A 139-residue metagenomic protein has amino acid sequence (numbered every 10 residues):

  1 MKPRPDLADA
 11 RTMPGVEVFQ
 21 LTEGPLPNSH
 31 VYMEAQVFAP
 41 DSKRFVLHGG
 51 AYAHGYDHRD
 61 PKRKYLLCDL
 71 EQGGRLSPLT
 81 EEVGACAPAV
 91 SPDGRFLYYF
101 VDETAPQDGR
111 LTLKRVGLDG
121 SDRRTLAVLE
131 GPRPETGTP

Functional and structural regions predicted by a protein language model:
M1-M13, K62-R63, R110-L111, V128-L129 (+1 more regions): Predominantly five- to eight-bladed beta-propeller fold
D9-S29: A short helix->beta-strand "capping" segment at the edge of beta-propeller domains
S29-P40, T138-P139: Signature of short aromatic-glycine-proline-rich micro-motifs recurring in repeat-based ectodomains
D41-S42, A51, G94: Conserved loop/turn motif of beta-propeller repeat scaffolds
R44-H48, L97-F100: Residue position within the beta-strands of beta-propeller blades
H54-L66, P106-R115: Structural motif
G73-G74, S121: Short coil/turn linkers that define WD40 beta-propeller blade boundaries
E81-P139: Asp-box/WD-like beta-propeller blade repeats and closely related beta-sheet repeat scaffolds
